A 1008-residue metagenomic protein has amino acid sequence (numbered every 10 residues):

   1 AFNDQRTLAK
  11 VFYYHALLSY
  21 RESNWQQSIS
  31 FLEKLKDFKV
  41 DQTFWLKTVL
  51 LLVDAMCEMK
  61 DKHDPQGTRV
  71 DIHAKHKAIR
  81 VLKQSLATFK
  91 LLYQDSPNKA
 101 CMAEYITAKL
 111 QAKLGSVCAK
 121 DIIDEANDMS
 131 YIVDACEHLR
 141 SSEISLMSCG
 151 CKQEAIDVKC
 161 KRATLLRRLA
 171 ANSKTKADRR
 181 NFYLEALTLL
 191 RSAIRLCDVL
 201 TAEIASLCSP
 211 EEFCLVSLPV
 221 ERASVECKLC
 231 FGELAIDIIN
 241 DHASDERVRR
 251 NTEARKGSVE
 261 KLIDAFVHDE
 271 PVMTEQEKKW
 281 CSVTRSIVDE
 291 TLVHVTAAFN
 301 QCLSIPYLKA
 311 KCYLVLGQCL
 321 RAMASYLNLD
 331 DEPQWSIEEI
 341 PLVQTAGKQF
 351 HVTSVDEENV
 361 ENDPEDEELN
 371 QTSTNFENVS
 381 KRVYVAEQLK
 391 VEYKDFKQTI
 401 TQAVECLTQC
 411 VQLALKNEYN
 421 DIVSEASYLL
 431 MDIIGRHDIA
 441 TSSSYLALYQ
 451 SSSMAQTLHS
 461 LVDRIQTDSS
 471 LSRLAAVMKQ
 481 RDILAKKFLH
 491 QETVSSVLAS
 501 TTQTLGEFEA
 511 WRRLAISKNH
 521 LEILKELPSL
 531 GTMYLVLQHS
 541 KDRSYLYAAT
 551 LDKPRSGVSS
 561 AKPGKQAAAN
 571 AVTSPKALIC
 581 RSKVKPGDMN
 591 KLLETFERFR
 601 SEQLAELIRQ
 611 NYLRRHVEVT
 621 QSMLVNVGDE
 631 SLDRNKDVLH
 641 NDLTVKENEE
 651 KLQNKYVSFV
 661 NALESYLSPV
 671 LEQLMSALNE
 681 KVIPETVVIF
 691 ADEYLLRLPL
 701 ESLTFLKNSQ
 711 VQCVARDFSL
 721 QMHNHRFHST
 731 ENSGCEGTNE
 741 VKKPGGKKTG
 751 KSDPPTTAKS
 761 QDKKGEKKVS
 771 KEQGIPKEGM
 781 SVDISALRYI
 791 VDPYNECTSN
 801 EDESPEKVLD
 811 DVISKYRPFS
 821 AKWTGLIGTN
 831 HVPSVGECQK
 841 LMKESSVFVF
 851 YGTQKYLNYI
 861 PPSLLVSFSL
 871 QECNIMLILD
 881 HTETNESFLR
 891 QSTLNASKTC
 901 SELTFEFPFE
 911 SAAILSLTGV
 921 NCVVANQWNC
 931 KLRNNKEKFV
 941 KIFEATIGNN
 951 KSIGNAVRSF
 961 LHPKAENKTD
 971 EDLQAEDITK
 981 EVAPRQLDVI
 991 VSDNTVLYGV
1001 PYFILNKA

Functional and structural regions predicted by a protein language model:
A1-A499, K518, K525-L530, R543 (+3 more regions): Intrinsically disordered, low-complexity regions
N24, T704-K707, Q871-E872, T893-N895 (+1 more regions): Short, structured coil segments at secondary-structure junctions
D432, I439-W823, S834-K840, E844 (+1 more regions): Domain-scale, conserved, charged regions that form catalytic cores and adjacent regulatory/interaction surfaces
Y694, P793-N795, K807-E910, L997 (+1 more regions): Catalytic-core segments of thiol-dependent peptidases
M780-V782, V866-E872, T918: Short, conserved loop/helix-junction motifs that constitute active-site signature segments in enzyme catalytic cores
S863-V866, C930-A1008: Caspase-like cysteine protease fold
N921-R933: Short acidic/histidine-rich active-site segments
